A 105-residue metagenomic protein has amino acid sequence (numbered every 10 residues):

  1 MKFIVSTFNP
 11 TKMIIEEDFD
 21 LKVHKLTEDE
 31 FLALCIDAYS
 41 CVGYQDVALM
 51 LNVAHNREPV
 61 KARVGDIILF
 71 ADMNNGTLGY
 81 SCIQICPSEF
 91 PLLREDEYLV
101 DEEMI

Functional and structural regions predicted by a protein language model:
M1-E16: Short, extreme N-terminal segment that most often corresponds to the first beta-strand
N9, E17, C86-I105: Detector for the mature cores of small, proteolytically processed and post-translationally modified peptide effectors
N9-P10, F19-D20, T27: Pro/Ser/Thr/Gly-rich intrinsically disordered low-complexity regions
T11, H24, I67, G76 (+2 more regions): Intrinsic-disorder/low-complexity peptide segments enriched for small residues
K12, E30, A38-V42, A54-E58 (+2 more regions): Short, flexible helical or helix-coil boundary motifs
K22-L34: Phosphate/anion-contacting hairpin/loop surfaces
L34-C86: Acidic, low-complexity, intrinsically disordered interaction modules
